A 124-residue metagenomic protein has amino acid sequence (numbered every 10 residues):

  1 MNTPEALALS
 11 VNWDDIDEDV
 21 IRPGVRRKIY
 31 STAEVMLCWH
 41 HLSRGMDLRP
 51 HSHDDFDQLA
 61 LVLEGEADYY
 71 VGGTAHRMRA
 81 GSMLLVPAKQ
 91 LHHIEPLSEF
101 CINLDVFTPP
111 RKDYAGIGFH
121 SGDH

Functional and structural regions predicted by a protein language model:
M1-E34, G116-H124: A short, N-terminal "cap"/entry segment at the start of jelly-roll beta-barrel domains of the cupin/DSBH fold
D14-P50, F56, D105: A short glycine-rich, His/Asp/Glu-containing loop-to-beta-strand
M36, E66-D68, L91, F100: Structural motif
H40, A60, L84: Conserved GNAT-family N-acetyltransferase fold
D55-A67, G72: Glycine- and acidic-residue-biased ligand/ion/polar-headgroup-sensing regions
G73-A88: Short acidic-glycine-tyrosine-enriched beta hairpin
A88-D113: Ligand-binding loop in jelly-roll beta-barrel domains
